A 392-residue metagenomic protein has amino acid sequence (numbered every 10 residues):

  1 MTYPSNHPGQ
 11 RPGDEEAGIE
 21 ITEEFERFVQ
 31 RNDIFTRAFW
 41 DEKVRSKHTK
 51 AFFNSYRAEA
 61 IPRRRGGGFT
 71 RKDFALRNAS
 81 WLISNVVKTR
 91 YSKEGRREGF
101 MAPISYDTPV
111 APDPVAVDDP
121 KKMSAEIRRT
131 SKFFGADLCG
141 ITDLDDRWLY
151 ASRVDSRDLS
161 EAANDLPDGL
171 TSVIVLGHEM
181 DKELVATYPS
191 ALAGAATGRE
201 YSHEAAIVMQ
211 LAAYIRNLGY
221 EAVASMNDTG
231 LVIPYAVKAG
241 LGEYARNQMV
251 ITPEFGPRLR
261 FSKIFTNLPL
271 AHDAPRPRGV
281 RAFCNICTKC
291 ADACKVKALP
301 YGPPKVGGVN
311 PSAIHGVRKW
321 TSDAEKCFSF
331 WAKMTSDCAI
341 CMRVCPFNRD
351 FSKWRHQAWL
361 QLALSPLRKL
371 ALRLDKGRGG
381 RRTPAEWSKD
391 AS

Functional and structural regions predicted by a protein language model:
M1-T142, D146, R343, F347 (+2 more regions): Iron-sulfur (Fe-S) cluster-binding modules
R128-R129, F134-R349, Q357-S365: Catalytic cores of enzyme domains
